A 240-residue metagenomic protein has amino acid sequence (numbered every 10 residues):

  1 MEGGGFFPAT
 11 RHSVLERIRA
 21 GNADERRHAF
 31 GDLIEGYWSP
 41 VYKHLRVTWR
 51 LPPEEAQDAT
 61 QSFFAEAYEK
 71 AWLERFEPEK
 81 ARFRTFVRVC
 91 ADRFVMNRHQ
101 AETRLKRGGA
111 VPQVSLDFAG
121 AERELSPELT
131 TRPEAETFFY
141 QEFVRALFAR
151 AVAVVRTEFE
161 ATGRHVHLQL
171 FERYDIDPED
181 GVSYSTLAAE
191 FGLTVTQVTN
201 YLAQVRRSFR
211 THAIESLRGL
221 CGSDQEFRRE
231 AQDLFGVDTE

Functional and structural regions predicted by a protein language model:
M1-E240: Intrinsic, short, N-terminal disordered tails of RNA polymerase sigma-factor systems
